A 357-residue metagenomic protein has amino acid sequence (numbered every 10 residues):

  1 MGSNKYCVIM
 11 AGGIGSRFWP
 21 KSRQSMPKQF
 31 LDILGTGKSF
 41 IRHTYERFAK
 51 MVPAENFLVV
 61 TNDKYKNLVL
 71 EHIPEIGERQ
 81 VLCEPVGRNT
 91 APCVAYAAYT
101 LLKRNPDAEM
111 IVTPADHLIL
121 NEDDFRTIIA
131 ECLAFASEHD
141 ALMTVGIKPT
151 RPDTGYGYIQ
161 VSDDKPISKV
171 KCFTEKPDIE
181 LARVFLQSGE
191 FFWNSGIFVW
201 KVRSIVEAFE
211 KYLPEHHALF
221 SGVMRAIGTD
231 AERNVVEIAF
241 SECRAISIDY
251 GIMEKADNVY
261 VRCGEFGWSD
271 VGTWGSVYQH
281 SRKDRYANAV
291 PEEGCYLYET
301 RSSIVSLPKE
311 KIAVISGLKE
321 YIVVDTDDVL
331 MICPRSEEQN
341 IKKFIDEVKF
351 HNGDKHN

Functional and structural regions predicted by a protein language model:
M1-I9, R17-Q24, G35-P114, L120-R126 (+2 more regions): Conserved N-terminal catalytic core of the sugar/cofactor nucleotidyltransferase
S3-N4, V202-N357: Left-handed beta-helix
M10-A11, V60, I111-P114, T144-K148 (+2 more regions): Short beta-strand segments
I41, A97, D116, I159 (+3 more regions): Residue-level signal for inorganic ion chemistry
V59, L82-C83, V112, M143-V145 (+2 more regions): General beta-strand structural signal in soluble alpha/beta enzymes
E122-F240, Y260, E310, R335: Conserved core of the sugar-phosphate nucleotidyltransferase
